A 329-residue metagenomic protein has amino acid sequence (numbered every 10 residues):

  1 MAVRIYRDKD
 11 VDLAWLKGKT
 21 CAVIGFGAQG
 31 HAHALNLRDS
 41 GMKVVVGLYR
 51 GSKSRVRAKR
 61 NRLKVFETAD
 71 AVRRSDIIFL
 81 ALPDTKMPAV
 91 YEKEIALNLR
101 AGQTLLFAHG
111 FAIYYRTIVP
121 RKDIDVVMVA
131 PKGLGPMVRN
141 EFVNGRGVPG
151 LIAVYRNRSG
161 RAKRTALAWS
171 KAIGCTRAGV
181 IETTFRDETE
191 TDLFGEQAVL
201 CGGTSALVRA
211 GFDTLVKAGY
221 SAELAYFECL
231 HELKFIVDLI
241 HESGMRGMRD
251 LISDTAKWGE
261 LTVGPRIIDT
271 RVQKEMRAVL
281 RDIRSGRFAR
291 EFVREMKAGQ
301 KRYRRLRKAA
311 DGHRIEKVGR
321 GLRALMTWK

Functional and structural regions predicted by a protein language model:
M1-G18: A short, basic/flexible loop-to-alpha-helix module at the beginning of a structural domain
K19-H33: Glycine-rich adenosine-cofactor-binding loop
A32, R38-N61: NAD(P)-binding Rossmann-fold cofactor-contacting core
E67-I118: Rossmann-fold NAD(P) dinucleotide-binding segment
L106-Q197: Rossmann-fold dinucleotide-binding core
G160-R164, I173, G179-A218, E223-H241: Active-site-proximal catalytic alpha-helix in oxidoreductases
A210-D213, K217-A218, S243-Y303: Interdomain hinge/lid region at the active-site interface of Rossmann-like NAD(P)-dependent oxidoreductases
